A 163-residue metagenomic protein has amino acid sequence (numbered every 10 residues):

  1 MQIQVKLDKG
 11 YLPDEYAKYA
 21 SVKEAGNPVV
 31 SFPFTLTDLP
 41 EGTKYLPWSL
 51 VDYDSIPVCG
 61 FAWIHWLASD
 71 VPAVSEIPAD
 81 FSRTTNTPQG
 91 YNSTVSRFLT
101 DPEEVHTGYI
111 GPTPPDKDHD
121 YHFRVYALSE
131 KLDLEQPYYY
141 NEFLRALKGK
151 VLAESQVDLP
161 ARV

Functional and structural regions predicted by a protein language model:
M1-V163: N-terminus-centered regions that define maturation/targeting leaders and the start of the first functional domain
